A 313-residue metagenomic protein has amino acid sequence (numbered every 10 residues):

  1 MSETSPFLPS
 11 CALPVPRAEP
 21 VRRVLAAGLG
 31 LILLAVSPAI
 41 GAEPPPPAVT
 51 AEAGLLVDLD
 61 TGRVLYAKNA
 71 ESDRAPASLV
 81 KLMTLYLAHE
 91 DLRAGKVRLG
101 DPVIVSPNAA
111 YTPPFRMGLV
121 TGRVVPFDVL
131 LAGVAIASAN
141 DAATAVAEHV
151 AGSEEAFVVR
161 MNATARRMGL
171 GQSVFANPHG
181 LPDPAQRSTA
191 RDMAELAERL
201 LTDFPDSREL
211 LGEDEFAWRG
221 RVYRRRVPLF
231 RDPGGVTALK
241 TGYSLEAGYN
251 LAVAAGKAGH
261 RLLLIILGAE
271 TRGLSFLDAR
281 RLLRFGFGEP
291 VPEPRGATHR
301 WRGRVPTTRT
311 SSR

Functional and structural regions predicted by a protein language model:
M1, S37, V305-T307: Low-complexity intrinsically disordered segments
M1-V21: N-terminal secretory signal peptides that target proteins for export/translocation
P6, L34, R309-S312: Serine/threonine-rich, low-complexity intrinsically disordered segments
C11, G30, P38-G41, S312: Cell-wall glycan-active module
R17-V21, A27, A42-T50: Extreme N-terminus of proteins, especially the signal/transit-peptide cleavage junction and the first residues
V24-V36: Bacterial N-terminal signal peptides
G41-R191, E198-L201: Active-site-adjacent loops and short helices of periplasmic peptidoglycan-processing enzymes
L170-V174, P178, P182-R313: Domain-terminus/edge residues, biased toward the C-terminal soluble/receptor-binding domains of extracytoplasmic
